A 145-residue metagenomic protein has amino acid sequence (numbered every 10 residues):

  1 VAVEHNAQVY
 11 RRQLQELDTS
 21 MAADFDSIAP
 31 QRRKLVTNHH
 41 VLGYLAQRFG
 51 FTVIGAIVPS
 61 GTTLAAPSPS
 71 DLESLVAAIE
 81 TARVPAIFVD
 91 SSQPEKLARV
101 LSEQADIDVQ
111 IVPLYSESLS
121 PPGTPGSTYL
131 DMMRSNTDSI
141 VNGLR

Functional and structural regions predicted by a protein language model:
V1-R145: Extracytoplasmic metal-acquisition and chelation regions
